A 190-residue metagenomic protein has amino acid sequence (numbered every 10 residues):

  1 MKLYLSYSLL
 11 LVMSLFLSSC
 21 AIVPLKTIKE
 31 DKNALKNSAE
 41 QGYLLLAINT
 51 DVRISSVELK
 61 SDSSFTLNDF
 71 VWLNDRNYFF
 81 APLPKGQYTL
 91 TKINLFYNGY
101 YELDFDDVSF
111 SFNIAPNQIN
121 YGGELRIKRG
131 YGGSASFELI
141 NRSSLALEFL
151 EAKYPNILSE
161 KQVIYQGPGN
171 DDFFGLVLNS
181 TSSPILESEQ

Functional and structural regions predicted by a protein language model:
M1-L9: Bacterial N-terminal signal peptides that target proteins for export
S8-S18: Bacterial N-terminal signal peptides
C20-F65, G99-Q190: Primarily secretory-pathway and cell-envelope proteins
S61-P82: Tryptophan-paired
D75-T89, N94-F96: Short Pro-Gly-centered beta-turn/loop motif in secreted/extracellular proteins
